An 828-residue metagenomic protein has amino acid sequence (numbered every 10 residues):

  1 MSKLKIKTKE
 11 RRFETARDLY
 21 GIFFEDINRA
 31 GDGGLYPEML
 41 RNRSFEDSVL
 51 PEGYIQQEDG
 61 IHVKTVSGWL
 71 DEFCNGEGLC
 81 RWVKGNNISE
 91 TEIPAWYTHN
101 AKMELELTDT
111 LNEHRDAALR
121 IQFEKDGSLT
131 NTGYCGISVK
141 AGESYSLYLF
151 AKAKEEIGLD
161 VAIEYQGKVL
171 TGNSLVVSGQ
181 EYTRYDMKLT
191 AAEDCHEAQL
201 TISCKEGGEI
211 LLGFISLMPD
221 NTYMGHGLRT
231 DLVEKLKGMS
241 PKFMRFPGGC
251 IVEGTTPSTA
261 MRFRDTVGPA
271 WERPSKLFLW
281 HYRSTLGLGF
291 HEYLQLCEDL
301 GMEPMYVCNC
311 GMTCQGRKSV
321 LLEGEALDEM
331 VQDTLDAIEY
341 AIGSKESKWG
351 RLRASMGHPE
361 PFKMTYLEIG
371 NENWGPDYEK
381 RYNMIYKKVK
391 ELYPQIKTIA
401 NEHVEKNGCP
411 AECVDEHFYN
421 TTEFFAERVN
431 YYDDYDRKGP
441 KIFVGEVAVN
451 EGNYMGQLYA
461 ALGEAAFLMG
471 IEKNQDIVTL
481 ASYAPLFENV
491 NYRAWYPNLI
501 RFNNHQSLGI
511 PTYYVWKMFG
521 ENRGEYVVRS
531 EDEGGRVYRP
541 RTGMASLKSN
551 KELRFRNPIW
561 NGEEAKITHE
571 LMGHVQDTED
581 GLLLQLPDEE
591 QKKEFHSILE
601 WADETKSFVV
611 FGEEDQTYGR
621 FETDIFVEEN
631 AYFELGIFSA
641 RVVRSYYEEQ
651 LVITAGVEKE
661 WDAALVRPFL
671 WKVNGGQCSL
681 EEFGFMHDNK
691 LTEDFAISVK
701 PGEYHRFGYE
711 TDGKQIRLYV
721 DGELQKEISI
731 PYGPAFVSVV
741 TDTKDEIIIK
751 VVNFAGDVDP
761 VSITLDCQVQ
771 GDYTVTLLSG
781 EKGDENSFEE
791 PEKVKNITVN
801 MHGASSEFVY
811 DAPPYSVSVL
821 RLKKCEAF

Functional and structural regions predicted by a protein language model:
K5-E46, T190-S284, H291-E303: An acidic-aromatic substrate-binding cleft motif
I22, E52-R120, V252-F290, R317-Q332 (+1 more regions): Aromatic- and acidic-residue-enriched carbohydrate-binding clefts of CAZyme catalytic domains
D126-G238: Extended acidic/polar, glycine-enriched regions that form or flank non-catalytic beta-rich accessory modules
S216-H226, W271-G287, C310-D328, M364-E379 (+4 more regions): The substrate-binding groove and active-site-proximal loops of carbohydrate-active enzymes, especially glycoside
L296, Y386-N401, C413, H417-R523 (+2 more regions): Catalytic-core region of carbohydrate-active enzymes that cleave or remodel glycosidic bonds
R536-P734: Extracellular glycan-recognition regions
P734-Q770, V775, S818-V819: Carbohydrate-binding surface patches
V769-A812: Acidic, Ser/Thr/Pro-rich beta/coil linker or hinge segments at domain junctions
